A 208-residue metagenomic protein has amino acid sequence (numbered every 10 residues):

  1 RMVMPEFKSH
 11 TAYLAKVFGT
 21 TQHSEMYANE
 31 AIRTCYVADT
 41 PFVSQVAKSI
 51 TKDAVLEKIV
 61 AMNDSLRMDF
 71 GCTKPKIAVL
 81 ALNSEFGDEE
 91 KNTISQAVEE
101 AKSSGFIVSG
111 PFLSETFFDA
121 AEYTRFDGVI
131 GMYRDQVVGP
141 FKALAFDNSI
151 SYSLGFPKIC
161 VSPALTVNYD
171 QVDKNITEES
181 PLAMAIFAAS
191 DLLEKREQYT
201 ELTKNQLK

Functional and structural regions predicted by a protein language model:
R1-K208: Anion-binding alpha/beta catalytic cores of soluble intermediary-metabolism enzymes, centered on
